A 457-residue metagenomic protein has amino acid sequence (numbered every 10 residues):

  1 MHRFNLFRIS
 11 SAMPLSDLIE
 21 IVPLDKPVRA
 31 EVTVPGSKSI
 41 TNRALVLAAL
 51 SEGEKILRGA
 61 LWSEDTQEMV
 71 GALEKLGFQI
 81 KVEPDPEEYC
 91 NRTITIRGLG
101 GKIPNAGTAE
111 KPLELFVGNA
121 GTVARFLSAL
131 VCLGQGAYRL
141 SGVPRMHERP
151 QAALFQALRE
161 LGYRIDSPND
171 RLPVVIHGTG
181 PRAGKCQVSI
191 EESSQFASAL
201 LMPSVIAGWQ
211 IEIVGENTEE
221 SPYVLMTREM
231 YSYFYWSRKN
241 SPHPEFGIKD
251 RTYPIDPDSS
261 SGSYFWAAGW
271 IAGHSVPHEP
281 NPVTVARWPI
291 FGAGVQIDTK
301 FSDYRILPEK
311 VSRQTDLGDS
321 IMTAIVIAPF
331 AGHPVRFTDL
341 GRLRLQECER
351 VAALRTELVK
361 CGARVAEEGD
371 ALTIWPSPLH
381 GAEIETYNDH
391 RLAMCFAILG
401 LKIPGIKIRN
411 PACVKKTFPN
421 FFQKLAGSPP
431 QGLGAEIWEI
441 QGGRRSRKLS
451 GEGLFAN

Functional and structural regions predicted by a protein language model:
L6-N457: Structural preference for solvent-exposed beta-strand-turn elements and adjacent flexible terminal/loop segments within
